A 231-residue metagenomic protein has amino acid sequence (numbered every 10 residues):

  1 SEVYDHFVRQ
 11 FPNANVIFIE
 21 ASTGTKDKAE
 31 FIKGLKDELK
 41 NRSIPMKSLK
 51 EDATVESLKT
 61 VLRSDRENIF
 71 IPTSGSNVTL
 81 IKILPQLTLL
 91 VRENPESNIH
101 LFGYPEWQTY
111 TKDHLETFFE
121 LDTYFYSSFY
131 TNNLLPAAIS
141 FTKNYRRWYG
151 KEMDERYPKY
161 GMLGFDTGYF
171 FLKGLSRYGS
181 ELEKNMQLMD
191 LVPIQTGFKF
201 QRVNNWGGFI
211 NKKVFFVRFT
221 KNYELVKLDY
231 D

Functional and structural regions predicted by a protein language model:
S1-D231: Extracytosolic ligand-binding ectodomains
